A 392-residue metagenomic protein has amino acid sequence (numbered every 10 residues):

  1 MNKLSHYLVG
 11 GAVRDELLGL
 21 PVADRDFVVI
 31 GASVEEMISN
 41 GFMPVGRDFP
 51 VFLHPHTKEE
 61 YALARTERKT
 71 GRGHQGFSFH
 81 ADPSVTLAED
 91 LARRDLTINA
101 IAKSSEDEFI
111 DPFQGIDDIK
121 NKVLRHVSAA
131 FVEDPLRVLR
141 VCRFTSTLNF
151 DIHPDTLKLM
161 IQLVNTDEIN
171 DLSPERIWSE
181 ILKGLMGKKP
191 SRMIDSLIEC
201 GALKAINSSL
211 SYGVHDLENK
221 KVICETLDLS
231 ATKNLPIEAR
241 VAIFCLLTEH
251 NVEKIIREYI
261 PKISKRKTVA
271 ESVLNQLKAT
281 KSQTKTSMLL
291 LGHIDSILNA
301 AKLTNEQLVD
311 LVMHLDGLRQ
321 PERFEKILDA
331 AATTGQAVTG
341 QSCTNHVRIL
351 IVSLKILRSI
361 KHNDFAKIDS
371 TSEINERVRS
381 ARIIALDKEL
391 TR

Functional and structural regions predicted by a protein language model:
M1-R392: Catalytic cores of the polymerase beta-like nucleotidyltransferase superfamily and closely associated nucleotide
